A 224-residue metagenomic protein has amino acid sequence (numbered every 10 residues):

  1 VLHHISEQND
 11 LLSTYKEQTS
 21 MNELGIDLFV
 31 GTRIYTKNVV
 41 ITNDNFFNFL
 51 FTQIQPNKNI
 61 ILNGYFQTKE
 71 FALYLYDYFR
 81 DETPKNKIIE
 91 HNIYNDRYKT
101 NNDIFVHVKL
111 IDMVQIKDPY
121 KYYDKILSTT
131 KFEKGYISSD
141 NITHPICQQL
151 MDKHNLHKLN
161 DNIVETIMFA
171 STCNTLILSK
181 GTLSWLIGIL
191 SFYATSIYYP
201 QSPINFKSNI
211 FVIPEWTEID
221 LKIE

Functional and structural regions predicted by a protein language model:
V1-H4: N-terminal pre-catalytic "stem/leader" segment of glycosyltransferase-like enzymes
S6-E133, I219: Secretory-pathway luminal glycosyltransferase catalytic domains
I54-P56, I60-G64, T68, I189-T195 (+2 more regions): GT-A fold catalytic core of metal-dependent nucleotide-sugar glycosyltransferases, centered on the diacidic
Q55, T83, D118, H144 (+2 more regions): Intrinsic-disorder/low-complexity coil detector
F105, L156, I197, W216-D220: Conserved beta-strand scaffold positions in the cores of enzyme catalytic domains, especially in NTP/NDP-utilizing
K125, N160-I163, E215: Short amphipathic alpha-helical segments, especially helix-boundary/capping motifs
K131-P200, N205-K207: Donor-binding and catalytic core of enzymes assembling or modifying cell-surface/extracellular glycoconjugates
F206-E224: Leloir-type glycosyltransferase catalytic cores
